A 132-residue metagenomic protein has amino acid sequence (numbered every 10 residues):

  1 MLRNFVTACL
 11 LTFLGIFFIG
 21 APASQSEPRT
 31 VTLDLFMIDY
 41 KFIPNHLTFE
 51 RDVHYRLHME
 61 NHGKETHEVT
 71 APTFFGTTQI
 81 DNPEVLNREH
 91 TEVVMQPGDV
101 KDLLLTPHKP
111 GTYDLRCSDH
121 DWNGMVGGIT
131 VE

Functional and structural regions predicted by a protein language model:
M1-C9: Bacterial N-terminal signal peptides that target proteins for export
A8-F17: Bacterial N-terminal signal peptides
I16-P28: Bacterial Sec-dependent signal peptides at the C-terminal "C-region" and cleavage site
E27-H54: N-terminal edge beta-strand
R29, K41, T91-E132: Extracellular/periplasmic metallocenter environments
M37-D39, V53, N61-G63, A71-F75 (+3 more regions): A mature extracytoplasmic/lumenal domain signature
N45-T70, V100-K109, D114: Beta-strand cores of secreted/periplasmic/IMS beta-sandwich domains, seen most often in copper-related folds
E65-M95, H120-G128: Histidine- and aromatic-enriched segments that form or immediately flank copper-ligand environments
